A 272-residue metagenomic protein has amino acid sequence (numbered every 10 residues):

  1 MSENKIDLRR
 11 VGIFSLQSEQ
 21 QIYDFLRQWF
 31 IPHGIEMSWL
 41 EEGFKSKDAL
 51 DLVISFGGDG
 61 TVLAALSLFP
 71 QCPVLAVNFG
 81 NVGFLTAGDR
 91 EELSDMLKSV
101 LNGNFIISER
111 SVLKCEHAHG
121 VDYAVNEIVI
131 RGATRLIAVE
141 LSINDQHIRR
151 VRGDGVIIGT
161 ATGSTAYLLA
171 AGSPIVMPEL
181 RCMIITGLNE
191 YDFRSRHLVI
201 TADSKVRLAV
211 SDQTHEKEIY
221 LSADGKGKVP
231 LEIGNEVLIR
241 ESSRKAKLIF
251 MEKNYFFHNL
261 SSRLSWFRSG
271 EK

Functional and structural regions predicted by a protein language model:
M1-L52, F56, A64-L68, R90-I106 (+1 more regions): ATP/NTP phosphate-donor binding region
G60-A65, T165-L169: Short glycine/serine/threonine-rich phosphate/pyrophosphate-binding segments that cradle anionic phosphate groups
A64-G80: Gly/Ser-rich helix-loop-strand patches that form or flank binding pockets for ribonucleotide-derived cofactors
L68-F69, V176-M177, I200: Short, conserved loop/helix-junction motifs that constitute active-site signature segments in enzyme catalytic cores
F79-V82, E190: Short, acidic/turn-prone active-site loops that include or flank metal/cofactor- and phosphate-binding residues
V82-G155: Catalytic core of DAGKc-family lipid kinases
D122, I130-A133, A138, I143-H147 (+1 more regions): ATP/nucleoside-binding phosphotransfer catalytic cores, i.e., glycine-rich phosphate-binding loops
R149-R150, D154, I158-R194: Gly/Ser/Thr-rich active-site loops/lids in small-molecule metabolic enzymes that frequently grip phosphoryl groups
